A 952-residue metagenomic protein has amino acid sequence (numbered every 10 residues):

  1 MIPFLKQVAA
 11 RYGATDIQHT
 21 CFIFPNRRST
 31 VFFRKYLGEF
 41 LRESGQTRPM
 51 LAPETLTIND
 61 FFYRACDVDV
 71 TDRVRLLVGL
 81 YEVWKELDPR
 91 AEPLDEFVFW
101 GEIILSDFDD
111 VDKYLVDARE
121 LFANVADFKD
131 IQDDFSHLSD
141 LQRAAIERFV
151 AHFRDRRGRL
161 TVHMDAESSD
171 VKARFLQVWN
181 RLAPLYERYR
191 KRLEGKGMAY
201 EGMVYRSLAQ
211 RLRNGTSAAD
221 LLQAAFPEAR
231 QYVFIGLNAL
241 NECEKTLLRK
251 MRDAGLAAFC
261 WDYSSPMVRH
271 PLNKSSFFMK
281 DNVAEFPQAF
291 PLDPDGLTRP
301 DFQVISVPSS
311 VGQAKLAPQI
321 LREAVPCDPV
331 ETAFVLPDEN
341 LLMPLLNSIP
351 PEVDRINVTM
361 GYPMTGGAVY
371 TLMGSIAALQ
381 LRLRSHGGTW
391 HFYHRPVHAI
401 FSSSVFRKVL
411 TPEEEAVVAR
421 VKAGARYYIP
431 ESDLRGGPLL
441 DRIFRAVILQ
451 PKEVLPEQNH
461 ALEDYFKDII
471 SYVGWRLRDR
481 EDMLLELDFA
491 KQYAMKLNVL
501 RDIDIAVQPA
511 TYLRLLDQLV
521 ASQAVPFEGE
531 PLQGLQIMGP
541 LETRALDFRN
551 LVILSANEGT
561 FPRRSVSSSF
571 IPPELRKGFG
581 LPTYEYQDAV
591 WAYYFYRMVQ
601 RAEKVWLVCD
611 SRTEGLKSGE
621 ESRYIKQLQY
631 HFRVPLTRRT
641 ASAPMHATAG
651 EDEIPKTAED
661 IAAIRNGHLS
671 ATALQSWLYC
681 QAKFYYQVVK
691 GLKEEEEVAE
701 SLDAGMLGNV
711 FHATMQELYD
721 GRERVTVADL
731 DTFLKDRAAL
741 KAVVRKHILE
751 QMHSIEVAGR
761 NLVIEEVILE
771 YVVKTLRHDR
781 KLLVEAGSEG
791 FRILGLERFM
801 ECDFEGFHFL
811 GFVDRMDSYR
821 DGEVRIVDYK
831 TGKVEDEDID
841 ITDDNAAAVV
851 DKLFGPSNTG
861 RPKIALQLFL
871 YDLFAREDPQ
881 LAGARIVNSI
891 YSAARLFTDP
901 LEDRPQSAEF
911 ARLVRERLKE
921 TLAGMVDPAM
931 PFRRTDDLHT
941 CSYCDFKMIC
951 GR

Functional and structural regions predicted by a protein language model:
M1-E574, L707, G721-L769, V773-I793: Nucleic acid-machinery interaction/catalytic patches
G45-T47, P326-C327, Q600, A875-G883: Arginine/glycine-rich "motif VI" loop of SF2 helicases in the C-terminal RecA-like domain
N59, L237, S264, L541 (+6 more regions): Anionic group-transfer/hydrolysis microenvironments
L76, V369, W591-Y594, I864-Q867: Catalytic-loop motifs flanking and including active-site residues across diverse enzymes
V405, L581-F632, Y871-F874, G924-Y943: C-terminal accessory regions
N459-N498, D547, L554, F632-R952: Structural signature of nuclease core domains in nucleic-acid processing machines
M538-Q600, D836-A848, P856-S857: Conserved helicase C-terminal RecA-like lobe
